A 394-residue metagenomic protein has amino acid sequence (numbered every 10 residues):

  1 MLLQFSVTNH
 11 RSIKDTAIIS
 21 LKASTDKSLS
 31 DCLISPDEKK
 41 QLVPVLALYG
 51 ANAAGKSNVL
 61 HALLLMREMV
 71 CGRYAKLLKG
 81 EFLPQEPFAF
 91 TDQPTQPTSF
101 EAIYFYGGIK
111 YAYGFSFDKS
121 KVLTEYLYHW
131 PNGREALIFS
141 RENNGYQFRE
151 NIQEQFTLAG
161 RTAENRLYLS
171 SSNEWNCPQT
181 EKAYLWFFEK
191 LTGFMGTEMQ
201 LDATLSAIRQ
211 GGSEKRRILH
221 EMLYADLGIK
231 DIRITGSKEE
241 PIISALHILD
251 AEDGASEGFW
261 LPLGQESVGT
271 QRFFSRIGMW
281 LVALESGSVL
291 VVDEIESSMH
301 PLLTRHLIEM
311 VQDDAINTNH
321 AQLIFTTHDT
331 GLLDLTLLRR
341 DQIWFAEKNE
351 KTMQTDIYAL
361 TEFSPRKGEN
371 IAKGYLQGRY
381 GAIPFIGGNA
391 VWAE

Functional and structural regions predicted by a protein language model:
M1-L65: Pre-Walker A-like glycine/lysine-rich segment at the N-terminus of P-loop NTPase domains
M1-Q4, H247, R305-E394: C-terminal lobe/lid and adjacent interdomain/linker elements of RecA-like ASCE P-loop ATPase modules
T8, M199-Q265, F385-E394: Extended helical coiled-coil dimerization/tether regions that scaffold and oligomerize large DNA-maintenance assemblies
I34-Q41, A47, A51, L60-Y113 (+1 more regions): Conserved P-loop NTP-binding catalytic core
K40-Q41, Q93-T95, F105-G108, L281-L284 (+2 more regions): Conserved catalytic network of the ASCE P-loop NTPase/AAA+ motor domain
V45-Y49, S237-L281, V289-L302: Conserved ABC ATPase signature
T91-Y146, A359-G368, G374: P-loop NTPase motor core
A112-K238: Electropositive, glycine-dotted interaction segments that contact anionic polymers or phosphate-rich ligands
